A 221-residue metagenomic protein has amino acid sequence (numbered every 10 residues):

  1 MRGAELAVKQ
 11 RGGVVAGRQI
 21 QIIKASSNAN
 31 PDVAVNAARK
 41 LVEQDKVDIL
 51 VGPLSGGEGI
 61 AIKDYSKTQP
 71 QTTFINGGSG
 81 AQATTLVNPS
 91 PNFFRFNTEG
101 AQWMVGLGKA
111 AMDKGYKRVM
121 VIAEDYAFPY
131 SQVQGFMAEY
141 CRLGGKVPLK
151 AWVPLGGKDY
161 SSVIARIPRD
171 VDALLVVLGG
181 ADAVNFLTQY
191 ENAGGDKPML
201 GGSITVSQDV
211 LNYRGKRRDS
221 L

Functional and structural regions predicted by a protein language model:
M1-A16, G135-C141: Short, polar/charged alpha-helical segment
Q10-T84, F96, P154-K158: Beta-alpha junction/loop-to-helix N-cap segments that form part of ligand/metal-binding clefts
N28, G78-Q82, D125-F128, T205-S207: Short glycine-enriched loops at secondary-structure junctions
V33-N36, Q82-T85, P91-G194: Extracellular/periplasmic Venus flytrap/periplasmic-binding protein
L41-S55, T73-G77, R118-A123, V171-G180 (+2 more regions): Periplasmic-binding protein-like
E58-I60, M104, A183-V184, S207-L211: Short, well-ordered alpha-helical microsegments
Q69-T73, G145, G195-P198, D219: A short helix->loop->beta-strand "cap" motif at the edges of active sites that frequently abuts
Y190-L221: Extracellular/periplasmic periplasmic-binding protein-like sensory domains
